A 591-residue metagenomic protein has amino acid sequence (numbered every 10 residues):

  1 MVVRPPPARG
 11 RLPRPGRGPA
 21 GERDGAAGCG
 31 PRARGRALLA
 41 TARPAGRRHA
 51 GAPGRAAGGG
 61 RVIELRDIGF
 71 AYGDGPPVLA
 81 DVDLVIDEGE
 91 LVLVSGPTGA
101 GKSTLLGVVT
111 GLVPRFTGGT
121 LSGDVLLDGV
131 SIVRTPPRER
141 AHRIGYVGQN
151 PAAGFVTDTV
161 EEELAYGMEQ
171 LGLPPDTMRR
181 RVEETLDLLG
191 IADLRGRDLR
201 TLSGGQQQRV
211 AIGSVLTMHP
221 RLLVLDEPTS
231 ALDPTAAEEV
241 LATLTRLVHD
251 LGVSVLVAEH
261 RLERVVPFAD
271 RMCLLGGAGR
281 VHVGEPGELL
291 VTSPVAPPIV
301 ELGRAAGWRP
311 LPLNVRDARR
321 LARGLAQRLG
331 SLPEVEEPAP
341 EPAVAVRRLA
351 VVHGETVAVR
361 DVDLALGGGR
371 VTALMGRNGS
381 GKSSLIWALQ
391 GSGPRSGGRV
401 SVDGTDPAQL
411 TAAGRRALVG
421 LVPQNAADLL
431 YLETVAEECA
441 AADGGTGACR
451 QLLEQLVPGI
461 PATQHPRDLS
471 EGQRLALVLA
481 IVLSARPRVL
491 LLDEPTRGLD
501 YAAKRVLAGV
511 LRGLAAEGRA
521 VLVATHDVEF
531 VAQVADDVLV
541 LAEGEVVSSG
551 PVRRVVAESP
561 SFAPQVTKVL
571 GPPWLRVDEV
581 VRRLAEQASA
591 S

Functional and structural regions predicted by a protein language model:
C29-G59, G287, V291-P342, F562-S591: ABC ATPase nucleotide-binding domains
T110, Q390: Helix-to-loop junction immediately C-terminal to a conserved catalytic motif
G118-V130, G398-D406, R415: Conserved ABC transporter NBD signature motif
T177-L194, G447-P461: Conserved ABC ATPase "signature" region
L223-D226, L490-D493: Catalytic Walker B motif of ABC-type/P-loop ATPase nucleotide-binding domains
E259-H260, T525-H526: H-loop/switch region of ABC-family ATPase nucleotide-binding domains
